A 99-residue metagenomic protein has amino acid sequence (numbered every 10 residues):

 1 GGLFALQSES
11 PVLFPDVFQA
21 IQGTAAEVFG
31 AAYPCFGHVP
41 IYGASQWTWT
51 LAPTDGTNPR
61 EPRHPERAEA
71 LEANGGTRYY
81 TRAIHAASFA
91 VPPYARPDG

Functional and structural regions predicted by a protein language model:
G1, F29-A31: A generic structural signal for alpha->beta connector loops
G1-P11: Conserved beta-strand signature within the Rossmann-like core of class I S-adenosyl-L-methionine
Q7, Q19-Q22, Q46, R96: Residue-identity detector for glutamine
E9-F14, V39-I41: Short "lid" loop at the C-terminus of a central beta-strand within the Rossmann-like core of SAM-dependent
P15-D16, E61: Extended hydrophobic-aromatic, low-complexity segments
D16-F29, A52: Short alpha-helix
A31-G99: Soluble small-group transferase modules, centered on the S-adenosyl donor enzyme superfamily
